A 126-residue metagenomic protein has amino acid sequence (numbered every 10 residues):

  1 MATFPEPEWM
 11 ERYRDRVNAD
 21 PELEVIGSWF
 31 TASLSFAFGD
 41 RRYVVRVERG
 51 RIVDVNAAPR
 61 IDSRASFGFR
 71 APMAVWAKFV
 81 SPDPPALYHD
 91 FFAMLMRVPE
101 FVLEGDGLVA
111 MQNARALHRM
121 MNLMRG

Functional and structural regions predicted by a protein language model:
M1-G126: Feature captures hydrophobic
